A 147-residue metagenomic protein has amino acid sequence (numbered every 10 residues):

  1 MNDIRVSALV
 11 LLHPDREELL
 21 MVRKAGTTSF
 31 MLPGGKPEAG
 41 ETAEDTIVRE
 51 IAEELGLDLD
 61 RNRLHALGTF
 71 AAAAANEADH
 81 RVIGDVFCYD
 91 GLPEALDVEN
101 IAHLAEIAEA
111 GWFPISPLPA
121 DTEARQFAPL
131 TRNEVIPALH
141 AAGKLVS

Functional and structural regions predicted by a protein language model:
M1-D3, A78-I83, A102-I107: A generic structural micro-feature
M1-L19, K36, F87-C88: Conserved N-terminal beta-strand and adjoining loop/helix that marks the start of the Nudix/MutT-like hydrolase domain
I4, L32, H65, R81-G84: Short connector loops at helix/strand junctions that flank enzyme active sites, especially segments positioning acidic
R16-E54, D58: Conserved Nudix-box catalytic region and its N-terminal flanking loop in Nudix hydrolases and closely related
E18, T28, A73, A95 (+1 more regions): Flexible, glycine-rich phosphate/dinucleotide-binding loops and adjacent beta-alpha linkers at cofactor/substrate
T28-F30, L104-S147: Nudix hydrolase/Nudix homology domain
D58-G68: A short coil-to-beta-strand element that immediately follows conserved catalytic motifs
F70-E99, G111, I115-S116, A138-A142: Active-site-adjacent beta-strand/loop module that shapes the phosphate/pyrophosphate-binding cleft
